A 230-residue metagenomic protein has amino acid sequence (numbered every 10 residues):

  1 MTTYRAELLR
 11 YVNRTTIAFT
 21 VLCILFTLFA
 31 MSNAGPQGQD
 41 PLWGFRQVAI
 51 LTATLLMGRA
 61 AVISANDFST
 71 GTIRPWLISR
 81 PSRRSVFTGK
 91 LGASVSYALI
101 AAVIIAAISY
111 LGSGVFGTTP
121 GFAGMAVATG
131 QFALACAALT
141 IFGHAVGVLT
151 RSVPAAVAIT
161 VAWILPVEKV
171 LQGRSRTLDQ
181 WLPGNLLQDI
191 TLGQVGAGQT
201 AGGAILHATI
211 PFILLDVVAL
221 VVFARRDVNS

Functional and structural regions predicted by a protein language model:
M1, W76-P81, S85: Alpha-helical transmembrane-bundle signature of multi-pass membrane transport and export proteins
M1-V12: A short amphipathic helical element positioned immediately N-terminal to and/or at the very start of a transmembrane
T2-T3, S175-G196: Short hydrophobic, aromatic-rich alpha-helical segments embedded in or entering the lipid bilayer of multi-pass
R10-I17, V21-I63, F87-V153, T160-K169 (+2 more regions): Secretory targeting signals
P41-F45, A60-S79, S230: Transmembrane helix boundary and interhelical loop/hinge segments in multi-pass membrane proteins
S69, S82, R151-S152: A helix-boundary/kink motif common to multi-pass secondary transporters, especially Major Facilitator Superfamily
S85-F87, F223: Alpha-helix N-cap/helix-start motif at helix boundaries, enriched for small hydrophobics
I210-S230: Junction motif at the cytosolic side of a transmembrane helix
